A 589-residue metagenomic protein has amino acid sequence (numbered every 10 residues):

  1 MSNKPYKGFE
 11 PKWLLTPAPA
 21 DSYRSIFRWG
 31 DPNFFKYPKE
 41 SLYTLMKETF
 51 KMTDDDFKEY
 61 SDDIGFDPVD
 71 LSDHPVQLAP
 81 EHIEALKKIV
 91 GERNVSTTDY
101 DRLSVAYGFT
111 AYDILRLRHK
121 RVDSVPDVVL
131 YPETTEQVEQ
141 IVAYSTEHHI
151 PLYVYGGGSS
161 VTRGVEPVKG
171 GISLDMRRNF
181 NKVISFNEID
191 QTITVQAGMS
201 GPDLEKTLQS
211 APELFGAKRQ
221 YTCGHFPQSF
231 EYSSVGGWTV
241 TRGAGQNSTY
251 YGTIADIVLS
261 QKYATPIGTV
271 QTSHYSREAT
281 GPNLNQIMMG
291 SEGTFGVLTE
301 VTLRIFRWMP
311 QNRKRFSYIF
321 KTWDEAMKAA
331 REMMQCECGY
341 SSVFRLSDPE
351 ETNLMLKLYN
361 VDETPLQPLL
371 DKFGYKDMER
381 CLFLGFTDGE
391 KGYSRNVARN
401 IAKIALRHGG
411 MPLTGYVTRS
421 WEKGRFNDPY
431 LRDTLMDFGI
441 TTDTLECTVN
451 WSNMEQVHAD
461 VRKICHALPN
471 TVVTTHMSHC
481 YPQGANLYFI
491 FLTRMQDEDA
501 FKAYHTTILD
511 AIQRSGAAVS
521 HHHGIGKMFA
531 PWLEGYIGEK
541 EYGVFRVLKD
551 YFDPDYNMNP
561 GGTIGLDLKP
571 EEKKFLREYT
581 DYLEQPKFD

Functional and structural regions predicted by a protein language model:
M1-A143, V161-Q191, E351-L358, P368-D371 (+4 more regions): N-terminal flexible segment immediately upstream of the FAD-binding catalytic core in FAD-dependent oxidoreductases
K36-Y60, E92-R116, M327-T507, A511 (+1 more regions): C-terminal substrate-recognition/cap domain of FAD-linked oxidoreductases
L174, R178, L259-Y263, Q286-G290 (+4 more regions): Short beta-strand elements
K182-R345, K574-D589: FAD-binding subdomain of flavoenzyme oxidoreductases
G526-D589: Activity-critical C-terminal alpha-helical subdomain
